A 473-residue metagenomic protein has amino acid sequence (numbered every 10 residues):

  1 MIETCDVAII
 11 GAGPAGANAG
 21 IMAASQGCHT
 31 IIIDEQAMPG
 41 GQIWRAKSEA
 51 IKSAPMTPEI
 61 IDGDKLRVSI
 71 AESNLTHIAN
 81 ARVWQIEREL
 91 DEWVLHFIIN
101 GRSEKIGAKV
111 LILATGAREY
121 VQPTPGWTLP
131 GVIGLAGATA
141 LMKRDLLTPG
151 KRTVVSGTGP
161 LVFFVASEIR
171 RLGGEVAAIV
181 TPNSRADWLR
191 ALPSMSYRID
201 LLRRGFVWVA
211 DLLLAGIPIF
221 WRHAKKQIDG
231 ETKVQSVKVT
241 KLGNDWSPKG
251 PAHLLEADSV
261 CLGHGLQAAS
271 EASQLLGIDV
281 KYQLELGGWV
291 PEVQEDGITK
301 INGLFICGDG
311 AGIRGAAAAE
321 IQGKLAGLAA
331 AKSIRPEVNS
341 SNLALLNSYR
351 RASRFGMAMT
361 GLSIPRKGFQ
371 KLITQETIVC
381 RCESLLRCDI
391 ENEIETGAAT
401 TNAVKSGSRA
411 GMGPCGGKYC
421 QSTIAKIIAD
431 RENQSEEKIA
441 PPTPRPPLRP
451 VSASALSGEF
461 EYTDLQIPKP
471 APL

Functional and structural regions predicted by a protein language model:
M1-S408, P414, K418-L473: Residues forming the flavin
